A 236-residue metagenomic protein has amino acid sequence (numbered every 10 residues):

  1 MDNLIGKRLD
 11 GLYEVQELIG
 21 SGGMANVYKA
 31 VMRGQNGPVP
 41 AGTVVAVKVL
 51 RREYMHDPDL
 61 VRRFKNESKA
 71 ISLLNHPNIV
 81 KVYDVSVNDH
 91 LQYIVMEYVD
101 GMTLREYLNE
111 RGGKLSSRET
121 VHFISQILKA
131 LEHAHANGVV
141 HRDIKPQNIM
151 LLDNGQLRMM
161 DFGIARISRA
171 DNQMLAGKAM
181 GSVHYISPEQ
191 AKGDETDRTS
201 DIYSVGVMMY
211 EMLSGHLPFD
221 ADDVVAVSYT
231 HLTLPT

Functional and structural regions predicted by a protein language model:
Q16-G22, V27: Protein kinase glycine-rich loop
V49-L73: AlphaC helix of the eukaryotic protein kinase fold
V85: Activation-segment/catalytic-loop signature of the eukaryotic protein kinase fold
D89-T103, Y107: Conserved short submotifs of the Hanks-type protein kinase catalytic core that shape the nucleotide-binding pocket
F123-I124: Activation segment signature within eukaryotic-like protein kinase domains
L128-V139: Protein kinase catalytic-loop region centered on the HRD/HxD motif
T230-T236: Conserved small/polar residues in nucleotide/adenosyl-binding loops
